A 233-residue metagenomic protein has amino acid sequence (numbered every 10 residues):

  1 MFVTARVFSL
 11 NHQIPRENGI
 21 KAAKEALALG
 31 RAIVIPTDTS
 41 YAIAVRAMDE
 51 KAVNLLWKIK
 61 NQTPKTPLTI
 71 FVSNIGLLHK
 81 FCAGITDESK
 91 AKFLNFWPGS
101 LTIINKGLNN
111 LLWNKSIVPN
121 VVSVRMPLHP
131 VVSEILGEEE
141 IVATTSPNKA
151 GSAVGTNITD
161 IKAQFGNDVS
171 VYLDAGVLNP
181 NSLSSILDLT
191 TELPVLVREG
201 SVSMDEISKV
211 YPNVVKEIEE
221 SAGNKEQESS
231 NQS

Functional and structural regions predicted by a protein language model:
M1-S233: Active-site-adjacent structural elements in enzyme catalytic cores
